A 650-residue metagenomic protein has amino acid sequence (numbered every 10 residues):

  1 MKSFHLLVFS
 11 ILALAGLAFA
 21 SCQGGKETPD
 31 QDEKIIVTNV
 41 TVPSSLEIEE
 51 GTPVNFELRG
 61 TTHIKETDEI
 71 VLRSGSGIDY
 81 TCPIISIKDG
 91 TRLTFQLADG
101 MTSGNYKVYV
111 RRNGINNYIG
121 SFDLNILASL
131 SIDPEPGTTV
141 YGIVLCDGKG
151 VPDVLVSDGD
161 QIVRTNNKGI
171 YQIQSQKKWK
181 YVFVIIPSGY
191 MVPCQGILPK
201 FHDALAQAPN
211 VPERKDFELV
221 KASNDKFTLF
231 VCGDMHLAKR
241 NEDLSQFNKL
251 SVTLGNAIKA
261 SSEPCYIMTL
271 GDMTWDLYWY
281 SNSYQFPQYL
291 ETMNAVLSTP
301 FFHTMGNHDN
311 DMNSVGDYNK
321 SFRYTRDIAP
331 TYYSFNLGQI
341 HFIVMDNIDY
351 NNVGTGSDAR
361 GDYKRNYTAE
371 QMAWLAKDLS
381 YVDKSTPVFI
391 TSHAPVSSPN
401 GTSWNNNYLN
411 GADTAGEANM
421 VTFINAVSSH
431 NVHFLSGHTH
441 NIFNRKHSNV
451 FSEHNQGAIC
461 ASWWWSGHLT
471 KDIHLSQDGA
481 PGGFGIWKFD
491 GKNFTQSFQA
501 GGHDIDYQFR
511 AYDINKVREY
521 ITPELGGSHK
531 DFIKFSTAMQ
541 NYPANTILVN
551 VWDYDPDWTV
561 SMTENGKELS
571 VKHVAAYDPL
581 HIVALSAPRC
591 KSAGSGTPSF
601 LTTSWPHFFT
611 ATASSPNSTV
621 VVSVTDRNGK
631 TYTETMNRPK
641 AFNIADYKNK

Functional and structural regions predicted by a protein language model:
A18-S21: C-terminal motif of bacterial Sec signal peptides marking the signal peptidase cleavage site
G25-S129: Ser/Thr/Pro-rich low-complexity tracts
K65-T67, T138-Y141, C146-D160: Short, ordered, surface-exposed loop/turn motifs in non-cytosolic proteins
I132-T139, C146, S188-Y280, K650: N-terminal active-site segment of His-dependent metallophosphoesterases
I132-V140, I197-A206, G233-H236, L254-A257 (+2 more regions): Metal-dependent phosphoesterase/phosphodiesterase active-site architecture
C146, K215-A222, M235-L237, T325-Y408 (+1 more regions): Conserved catalytic scaffold of divalent metal-dependent phosphoesterases
S157-S175: Short, acidic Ser/Thr/Gly-rich low-complexity loop/linker segments typical of extracellular and cell-surface proteins
S188-E213, W279-V382, N410-H433, N441-D490 (+1 more regions): Extended active-site neighborhood of metal-dependent phosphoesterases/phosphodiesterases
